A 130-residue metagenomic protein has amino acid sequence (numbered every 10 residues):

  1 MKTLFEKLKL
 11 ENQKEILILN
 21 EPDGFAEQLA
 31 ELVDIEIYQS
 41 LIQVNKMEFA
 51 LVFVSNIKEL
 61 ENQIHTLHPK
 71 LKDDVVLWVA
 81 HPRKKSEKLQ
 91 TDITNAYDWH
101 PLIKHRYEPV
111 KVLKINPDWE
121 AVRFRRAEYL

Functional and structural regions predicted by a protein language model:
M1-L29: N-terminal, charge-rich interaction modules
K14, M47-E48: Conserved acidic residues
L32-V33: Mature catalytic domains of secreted/periplasmic carbohydrate-active enzymes
E36-M47: Short acidic low-complexity segments
A50-L60: Short, glycine-rich nucleotide/cofactor-binding loops
E61-I93: Mid-chain, well-packed structural core segment of small domains
A80-E120: C-terminal substrate-binding/active-site "lid" region of AdoMet-derived donor-dependent transferases
A121-L130: Core SAM-dependent methyltransferase catalytic element
